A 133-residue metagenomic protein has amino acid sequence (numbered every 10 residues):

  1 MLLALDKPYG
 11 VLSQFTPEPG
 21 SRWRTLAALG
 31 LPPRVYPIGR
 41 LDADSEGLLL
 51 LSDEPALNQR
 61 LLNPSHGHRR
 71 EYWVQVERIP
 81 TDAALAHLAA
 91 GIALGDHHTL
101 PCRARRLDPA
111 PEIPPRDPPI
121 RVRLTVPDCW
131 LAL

Functional and structural regions predicted by a protein language model:
M1-L133: RNA pseudouridine synthases
